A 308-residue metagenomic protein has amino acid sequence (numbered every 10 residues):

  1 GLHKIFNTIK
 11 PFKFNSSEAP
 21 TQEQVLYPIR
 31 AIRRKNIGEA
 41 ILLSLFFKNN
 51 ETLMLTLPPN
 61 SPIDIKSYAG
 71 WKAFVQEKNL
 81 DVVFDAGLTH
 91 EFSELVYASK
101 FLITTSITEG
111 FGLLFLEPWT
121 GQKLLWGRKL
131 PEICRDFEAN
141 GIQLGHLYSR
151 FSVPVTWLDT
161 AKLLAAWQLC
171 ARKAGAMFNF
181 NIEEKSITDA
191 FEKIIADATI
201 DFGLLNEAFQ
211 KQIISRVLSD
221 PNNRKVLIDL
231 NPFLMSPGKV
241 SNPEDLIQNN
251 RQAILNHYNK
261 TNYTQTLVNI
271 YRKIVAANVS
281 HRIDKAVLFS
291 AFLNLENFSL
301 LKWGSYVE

Functional and structural regions predicted by a protein language model:
G1-F14: Donor nucleotide-sugar binding/catalytic pocket of nucleotide-sugar-dependent glycosyltransferases
K13-K35, I41-S44, M54: Conserved donor-binding/catalytic core segment of Leloir-type glycosyltransferases
I37, S44-F84: A conserved nucleotide-sugar
K66-S93, N140-V153: Nucleotide-activated donor-binding/catalytic signature segment of Leloir-type glycosyltransferases, i.e., the conserved
L88-S99, T120: Short acidic alpha-helix that forms the nucleotide-activated donor recognition element in Leloir-type transferases
S93, L116-G121, P131-R135: Short alpha-helical segment that forms part of, or immediately flanks, the ligand-binding pocket in carbohydrate-active
I107: Aromatic "clamp/platform" in nucleotide-sugar-dependent glycosyltransferases that forms part of the donor/acceptor
P154-K302: A charged, aromatic-enriched C-terminal amphipathic alpha-helix characteristic of glycosyltransferases across folds
